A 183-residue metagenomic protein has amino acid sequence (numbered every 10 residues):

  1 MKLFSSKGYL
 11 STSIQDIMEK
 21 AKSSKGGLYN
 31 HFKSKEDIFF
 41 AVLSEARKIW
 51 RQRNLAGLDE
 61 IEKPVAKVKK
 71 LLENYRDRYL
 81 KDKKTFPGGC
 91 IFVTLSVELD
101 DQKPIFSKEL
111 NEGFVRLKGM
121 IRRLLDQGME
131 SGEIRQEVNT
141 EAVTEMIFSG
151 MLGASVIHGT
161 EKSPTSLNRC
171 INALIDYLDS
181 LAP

Functional and structural regions predicted by a protein language model:
K2-D37, A41: Helix-turn-helix
S6-L10, I61, S131: Short coil/turn segments at alpha/beta junctions that flank glycine-rich nucleotide-binding fingerprints
A41, L55-P87, T140-I147: Hydrophobic alpha-helical connector segments
S44-W50: Short, basic, alpha-helical segments at the C-terminal edge of helix-turn-helix-like DNA-binding modules
A66, K70, P104-E130, A142: Amphipathic alpha-helical packing segments from all-alpha helical-bundle domains
R78-D82, D101, Q127, I147-T165 (+1 more regions): Amphipathic C-terminal alpha-helical segment
K83-I105: Amphipathic alpha-helical segments used for helix-helix packing
G88-T94, Q136-I157, A173-Y177: Hydrophobic alpha-helical segments that form the core of small-molecule binding pockets and/or dimer interfaces
